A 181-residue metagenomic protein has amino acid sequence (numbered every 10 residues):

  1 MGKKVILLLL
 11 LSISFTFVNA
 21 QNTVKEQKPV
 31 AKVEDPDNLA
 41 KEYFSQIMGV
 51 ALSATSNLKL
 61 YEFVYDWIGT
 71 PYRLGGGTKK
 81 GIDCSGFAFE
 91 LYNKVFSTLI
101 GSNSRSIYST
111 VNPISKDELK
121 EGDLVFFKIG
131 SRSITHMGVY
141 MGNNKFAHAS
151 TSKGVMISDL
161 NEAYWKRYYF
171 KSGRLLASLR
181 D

Functional and structural regions predicted by a protein language model:
M1-V5, Q21: Positively charged n-region of N-terminal signal peptides that target proteins for export
L8-T16: Bacterial N-terminal signal peptides
Q21-L39, S45-G49, T98, P113-I114 (+2 more regions): Aromatic- and glycine-rich peptidoglycan recognition patches
I47-V50, T70-E121: Catalytic cysteine-centered active-site loop
N57-Y61, Y65, S85-F89, L119 (+1 more regions): Extracytoplasmic/secreted envelope proteins and their assembly/folding machinery, especially bacterial periplasmic
G122-L124, N144: Structural motif
